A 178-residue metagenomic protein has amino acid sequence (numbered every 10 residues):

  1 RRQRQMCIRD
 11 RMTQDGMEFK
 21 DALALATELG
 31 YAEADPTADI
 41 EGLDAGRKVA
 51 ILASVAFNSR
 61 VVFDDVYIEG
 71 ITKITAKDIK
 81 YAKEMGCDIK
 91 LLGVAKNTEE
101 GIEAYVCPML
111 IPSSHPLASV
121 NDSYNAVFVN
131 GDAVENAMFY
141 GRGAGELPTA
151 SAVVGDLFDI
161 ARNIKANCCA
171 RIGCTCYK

Functional and structural regions predicted by a protein language model:
R1-I8: Short, small-residue-biased leader/transition segments that mark boundaries at the very start of proteins
I8-R11, V134: N-terminal glycine-rich phosphate-binding loop for ADP-containing cofactors
R11-M12, K20: C-terminal or mid-to-C-terminal helical accessory/interaction module adjacent to the motor/catalytic core
L23-S119, Y124-A126, G145: Substrate-binding/catalytic subdomain of NAD(P)-dependent oxidoreductase enzymes
I71, E135-A137, G141-L147: Glycine-rich phosphate/pyrophosphate-binding beta-alpha loops
E146-V154: Short, charged, low-complexity patches
L157-K178: A conserved regulatory-domain signal marking ACT and ACT-like small-molecule sensing domains and adjacent regulatory
